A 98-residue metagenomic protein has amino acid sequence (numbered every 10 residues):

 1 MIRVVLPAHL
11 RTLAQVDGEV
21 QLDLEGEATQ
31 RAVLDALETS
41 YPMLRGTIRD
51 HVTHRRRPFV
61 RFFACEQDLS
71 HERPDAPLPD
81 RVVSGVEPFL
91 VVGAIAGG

Functional and structural regions predicted by a protein language model:
M1-G97: Ubiquitin-like/PB1-type beta-grasp interaction modules and other compact soluble beta-rich domains
